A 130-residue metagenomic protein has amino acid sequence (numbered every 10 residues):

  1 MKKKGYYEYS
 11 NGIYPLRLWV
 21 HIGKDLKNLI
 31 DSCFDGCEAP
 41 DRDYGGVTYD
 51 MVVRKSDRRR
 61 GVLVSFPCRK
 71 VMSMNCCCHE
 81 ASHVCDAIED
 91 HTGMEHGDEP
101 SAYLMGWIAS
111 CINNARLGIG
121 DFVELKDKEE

Functional and structural regions predicted by a protein language model:
M1-T48: Non-catalytic terminal regions of proteins
H21-D25, C68-S73: Intrinsic-disorder/low-complexity, polar/charged segments
I30-M72, V84-A87: Active-site scaffold of zinc-dependent metalloenzymes
M72-E80: Short alpha-helical catalytic segment bearing the HExxH-like zincin motif of zinc-dependent metalloproteases
A81-G97: Catalytic Zn2+-binding segment of zinc metalloproteases
E95-D127: Post-HExxH zinc-binding segment in Zn-dependent metallohydrolases
E130: Binuclear metal-ion centers of metallo-dependent hydrolases, dominated by the metallo-beta-lactamase
